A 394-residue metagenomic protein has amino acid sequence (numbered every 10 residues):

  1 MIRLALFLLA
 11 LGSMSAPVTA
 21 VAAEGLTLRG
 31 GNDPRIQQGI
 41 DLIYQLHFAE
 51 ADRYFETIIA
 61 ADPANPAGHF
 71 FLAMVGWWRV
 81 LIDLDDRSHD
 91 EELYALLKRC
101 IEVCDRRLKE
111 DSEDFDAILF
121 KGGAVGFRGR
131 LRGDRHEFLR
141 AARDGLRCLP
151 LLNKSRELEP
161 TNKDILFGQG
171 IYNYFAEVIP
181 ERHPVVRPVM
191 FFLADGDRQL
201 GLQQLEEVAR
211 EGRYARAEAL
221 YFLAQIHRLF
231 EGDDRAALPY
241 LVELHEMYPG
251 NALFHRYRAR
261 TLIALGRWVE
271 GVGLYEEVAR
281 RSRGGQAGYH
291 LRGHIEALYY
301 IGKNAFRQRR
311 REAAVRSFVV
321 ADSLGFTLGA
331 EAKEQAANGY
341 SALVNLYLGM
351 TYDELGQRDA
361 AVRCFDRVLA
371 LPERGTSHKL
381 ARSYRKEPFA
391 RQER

Functional and structural regions predicted by a protein language model:
A23-Q37, L42-F55, A64, L72-T161 (+4 more regions): Short coil/linker segments at helix-helix boundaries
R29-R35, E181-P184, G212-L220, Y248-Y257 (+2 more regions): Generic helix N-cap/helix-start motif at coil->alpha-helix transitions
A60, E102, L149-N153, A209-R210 (+5 more regions): Amphipathic alpha-helical segments of tetratricopeptide repeats
N65, D114, N162, A215-R216 (+5 more regions): Residue-level recognition of tetratricopeptide repeat
H69-L72, I118-K121, V125, L166-Q169 (+5 more regions): TPR/Sel1-like alpha-solenoid repeat signature
W78-H89, R130, A176-P184, G232-R235 (+4 more regions): Alpha-helical linker/edge segments of TPR/alpha-solenoid repeat scaffolds and analogous pre-/post-domain helices
L149-R156, L193-D197, L202, A279-R280 (+3 more regions): TPR/TPR-like (Sel1-like) alpha-helical repeat modules
